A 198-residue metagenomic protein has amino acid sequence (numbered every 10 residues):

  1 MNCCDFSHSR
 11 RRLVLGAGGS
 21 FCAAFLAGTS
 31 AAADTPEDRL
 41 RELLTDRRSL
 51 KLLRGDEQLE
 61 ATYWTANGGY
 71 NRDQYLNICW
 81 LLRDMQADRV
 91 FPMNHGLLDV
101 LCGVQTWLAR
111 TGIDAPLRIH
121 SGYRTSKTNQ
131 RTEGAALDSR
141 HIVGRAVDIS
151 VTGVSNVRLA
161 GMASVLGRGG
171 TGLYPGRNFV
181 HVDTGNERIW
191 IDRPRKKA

Functional and structural regions predicted by a protein language model:
M1-A24: N-terminal secretory signal peptides and thylakoid transit peptides that target proteins across membranes
A17, E42, R48-K51, L137-A198: Catalytic cores and adjacent binding grooves of peptidoglycan-active enzymes
F25-E60: C-terminal segment of N-terminal export signals and the immediately downstream linker at the start of the mature
A66-R118: Active-site acidic/histidine clusters and adjacent loop/turn architecture that either coordinate catalytic ions
V100-T111, S126, T152, M162-G169: Structured segments of extracytoplasmic/periplasmic soluble domains in secreted or envelope-associated proteins
T111-G122, G170-Y174: Surface-exposed patches in mature extracellular/periplasmic domains of secreted proteins
K127-R140: Charged, often glycine-rich, active-site loop that binds/positions anionic groups
